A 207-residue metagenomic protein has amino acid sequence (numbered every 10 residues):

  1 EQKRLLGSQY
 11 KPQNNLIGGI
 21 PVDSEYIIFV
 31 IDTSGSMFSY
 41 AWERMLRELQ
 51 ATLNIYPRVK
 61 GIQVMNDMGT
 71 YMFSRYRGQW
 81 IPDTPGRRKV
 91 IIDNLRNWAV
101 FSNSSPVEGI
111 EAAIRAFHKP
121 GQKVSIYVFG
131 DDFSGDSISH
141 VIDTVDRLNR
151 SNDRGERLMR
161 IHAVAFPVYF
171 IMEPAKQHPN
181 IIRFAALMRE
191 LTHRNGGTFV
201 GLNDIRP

Functional and structural regions predicted by a protein language model:
E1-E25: Pro/Ala/Gly-rich low-complexity, hydrophilic intrinsically disordered segments
I20-Q79, P106-I114, S125-F129, F166: Von Willebrand factor
S24, W42, L46-Q50, R88 (+4 more regions): Extracytoplasmic/secreted envelope proteins and their assembly/folding machinery, especially bacterial periplasmic
I31-Y40, R77-I81, N94-N103, G130-G135 (+1 more regions): Second-shell loop/turn segments in exported
G35, Q50-R58, R96-V100, I114-Q122 (+4 more regions): Sec-exported extracytoplasmic/periplasmic mature domains
G61-N94, R115-K119, S139-I142, E173-M188: Short beta-strand-loop
P82-K123, G135-D136, A165-I171: Von Willebrand factor
N97, D132-R194, V200-L202: VWA/integrin I-like adhesion module and closely mimicked acidic/polar interface patches used
